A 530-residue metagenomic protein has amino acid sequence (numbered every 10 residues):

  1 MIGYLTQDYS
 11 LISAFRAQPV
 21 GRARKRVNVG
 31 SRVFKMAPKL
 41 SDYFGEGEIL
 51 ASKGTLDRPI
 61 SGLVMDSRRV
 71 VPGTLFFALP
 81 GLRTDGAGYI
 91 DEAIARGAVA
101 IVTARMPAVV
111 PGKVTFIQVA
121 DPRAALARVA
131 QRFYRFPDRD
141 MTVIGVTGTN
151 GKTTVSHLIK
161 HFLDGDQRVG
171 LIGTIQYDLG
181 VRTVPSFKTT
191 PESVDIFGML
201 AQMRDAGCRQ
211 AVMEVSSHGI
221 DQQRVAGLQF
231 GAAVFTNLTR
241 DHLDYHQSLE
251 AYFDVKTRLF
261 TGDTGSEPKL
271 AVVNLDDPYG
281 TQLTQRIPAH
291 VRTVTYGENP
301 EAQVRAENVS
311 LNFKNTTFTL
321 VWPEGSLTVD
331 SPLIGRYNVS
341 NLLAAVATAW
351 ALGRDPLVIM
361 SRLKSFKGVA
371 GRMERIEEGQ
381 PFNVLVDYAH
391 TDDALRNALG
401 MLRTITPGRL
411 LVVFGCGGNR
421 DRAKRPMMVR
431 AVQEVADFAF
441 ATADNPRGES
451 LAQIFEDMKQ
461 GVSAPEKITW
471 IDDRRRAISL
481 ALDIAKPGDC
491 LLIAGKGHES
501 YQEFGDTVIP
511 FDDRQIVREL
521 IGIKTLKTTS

Functional and structural regions predicted by a protein language model:
I2-A17, G21-R128, R132, P278 (+4 more regions): N-terminal leader/targeting and accessory segments in enzymes
F44, L126-L275, Y279-V291, W322 (+3 more regions): Phosphate-binding loop of NTP-binding sites
G81-R83, P107, S217-H218, R240-D241 (+5 more regions): Short glycine-rich anion-binding loops that position phosphate/pyrophosphate groups of nucleotides and phosphorylated
G81-T84, V369-G371, D393-S463, R474 (+2 more regions): Active-site beta-alpha connecting loops in nucleotide-dependent enzymes
R83, A87-G88, Q222, D244-A251 (+3 more regions): Glycine/threonine-rich flexible loop motifs
V99, G231, D437: Receiver (REC) domain switch/active-site residues of two-component response regulators
P107-K113, A206, F230-V384, K459-T469: Acidic, Mg2+-coordinating active-site environments of NTP-dependent enzymes
C490-I523: Glycine/aspartate-rich loop-and-adjacent alpha/beta segment that forms the canonical ThDP
